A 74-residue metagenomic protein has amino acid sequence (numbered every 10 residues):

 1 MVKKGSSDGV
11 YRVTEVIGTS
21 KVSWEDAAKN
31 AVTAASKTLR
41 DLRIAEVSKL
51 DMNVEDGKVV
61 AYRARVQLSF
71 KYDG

Functional and structural regions predicted by a protein language model:
V2-G74: N-terminal, polar/charged subdomain of small-to-medium soluble alpha/beta proteins
